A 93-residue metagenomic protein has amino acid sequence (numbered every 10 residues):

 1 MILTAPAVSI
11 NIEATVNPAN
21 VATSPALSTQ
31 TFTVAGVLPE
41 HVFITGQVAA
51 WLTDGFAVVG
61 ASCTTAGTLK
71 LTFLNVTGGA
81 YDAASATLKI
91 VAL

Functional and structural regions predicted by a protein language model:
M1-V37, L69, T77-L93: Extracellular receptor-binding modules and their adjoining Ser/Thr/Gly/Asp/Asn-rich linkers
E40-A50: Change to "...patches in solvent-exposed regions of secreted, membrane-anchored, or virion-exposed structural
V42-I44, A57, D82: Compositionally biased, intrinsically disordered low-complexity regions enriched in proline and serine
W51-T64: Low-complexity "stalk/linker" and mucin-like segments enriched in Ser/Thr/Pro/Ala/Gly
